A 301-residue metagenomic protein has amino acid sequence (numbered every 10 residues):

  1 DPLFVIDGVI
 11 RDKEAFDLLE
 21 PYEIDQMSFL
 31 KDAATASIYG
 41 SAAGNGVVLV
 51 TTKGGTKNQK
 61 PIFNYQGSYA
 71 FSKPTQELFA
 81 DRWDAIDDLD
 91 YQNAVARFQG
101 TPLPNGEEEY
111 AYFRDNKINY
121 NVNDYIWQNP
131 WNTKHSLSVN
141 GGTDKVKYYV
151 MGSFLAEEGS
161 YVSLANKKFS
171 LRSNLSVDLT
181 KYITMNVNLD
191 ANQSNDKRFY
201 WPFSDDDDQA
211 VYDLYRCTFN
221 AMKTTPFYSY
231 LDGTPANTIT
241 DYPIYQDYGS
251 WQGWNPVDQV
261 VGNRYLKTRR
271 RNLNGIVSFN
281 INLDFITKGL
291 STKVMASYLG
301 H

Functional and structural regions predicted by a protein language model:
P2, D7-A34: Short acidic/polar hinge/loop motifs at secondary-structure boundaries that mediate gating or recognition
P2, G46, G54-V162, W201-P202: Residues embedded in well-ordered regular secondary structure
D17-Y22, Y39-G44, L164-N166, W201: Short, glycine-/polar-rich solvent-exposed loops and beta-turns at beta-strand/coil boundaries
M27-S28, V48-V50, V277: Non-catalytic regulatory/gating segments with a bias toward low-complexity or hydrophobic composition
D32, S68-P74, L155-G159, N192-D196 (+1 more regions): Structural signature of outer-membrane beta-barrel domains
F63-Y65, Y148-V150, M185-V187, L290-A296: Transmembrane beta-strands of outer-membrane beta-barrel proteins
T75-N105, N192-D247, H301: A surface-exposed, glycine/aromatic-enriched loop/edge motif typical of exported proteins
Q128-D144, S153-L155, Y248-H301: Outer-membrane beta-barrel transmembrane strands
